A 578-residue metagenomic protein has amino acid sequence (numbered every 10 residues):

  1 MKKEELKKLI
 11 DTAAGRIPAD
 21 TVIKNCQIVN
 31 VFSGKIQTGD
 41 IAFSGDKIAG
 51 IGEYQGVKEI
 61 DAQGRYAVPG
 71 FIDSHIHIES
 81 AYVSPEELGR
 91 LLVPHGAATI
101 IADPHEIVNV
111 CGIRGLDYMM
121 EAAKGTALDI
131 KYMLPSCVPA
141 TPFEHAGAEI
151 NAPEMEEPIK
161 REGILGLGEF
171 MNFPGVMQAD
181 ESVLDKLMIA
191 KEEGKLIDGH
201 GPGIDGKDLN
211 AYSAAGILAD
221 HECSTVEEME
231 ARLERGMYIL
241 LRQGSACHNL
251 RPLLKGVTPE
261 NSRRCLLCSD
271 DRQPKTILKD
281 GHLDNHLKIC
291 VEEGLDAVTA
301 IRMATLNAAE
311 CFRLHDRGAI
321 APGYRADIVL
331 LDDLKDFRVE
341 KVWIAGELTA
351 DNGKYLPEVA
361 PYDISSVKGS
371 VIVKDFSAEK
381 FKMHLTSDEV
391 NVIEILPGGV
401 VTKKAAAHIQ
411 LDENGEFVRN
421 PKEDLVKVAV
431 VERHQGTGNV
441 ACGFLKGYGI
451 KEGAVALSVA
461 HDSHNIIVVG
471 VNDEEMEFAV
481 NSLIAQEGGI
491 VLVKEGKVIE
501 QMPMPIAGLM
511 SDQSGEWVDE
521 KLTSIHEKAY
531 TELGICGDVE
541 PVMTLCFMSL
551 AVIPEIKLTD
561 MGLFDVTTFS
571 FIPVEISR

Functional and structural regions predicted by a protein language model:
M1-S44, G52, V93-H95, L278-G294 (+1 more regions): Active-site microenvironment of metallo-dependent hydrolases
K3-T12, G89-L196, I499-P503: Divalent-metal coordination cores built from histidine and acidic residues
I17-N25, G52-A102: Replace "His-x-His-based motif
D73-S84, P139-A152, L218: Active-site mouth loops of central-metabolism enzymes
H77-E79, H105-I107, P135-A140, F170-F173 (+4 more regions): Active-site beta-loop-alpha junctions enriched in small/polar residues
C111-G115, T141-G147, Q178-S182, D208-Y212 (+10 more regions): Short acidic, glycine/serine/threonine-rich loops at helix termini
E149-E169, G175-L241, C247-L267, L278-T299 (+1 more regions): Histidine/acidic residue-rich metal-binding segments in metalloenzymes
